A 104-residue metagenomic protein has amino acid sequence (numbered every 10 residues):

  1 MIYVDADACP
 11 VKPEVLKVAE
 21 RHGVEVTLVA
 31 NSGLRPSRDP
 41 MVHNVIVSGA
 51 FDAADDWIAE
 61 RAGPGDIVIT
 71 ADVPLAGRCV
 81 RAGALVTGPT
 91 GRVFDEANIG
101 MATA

Functional and structural regions predicted by a protein language model:
M1-A104: Nuclease catalytic cores that cleave nucleic-acid phosphodiester bonds, predominantly acidic two-metal-ion
